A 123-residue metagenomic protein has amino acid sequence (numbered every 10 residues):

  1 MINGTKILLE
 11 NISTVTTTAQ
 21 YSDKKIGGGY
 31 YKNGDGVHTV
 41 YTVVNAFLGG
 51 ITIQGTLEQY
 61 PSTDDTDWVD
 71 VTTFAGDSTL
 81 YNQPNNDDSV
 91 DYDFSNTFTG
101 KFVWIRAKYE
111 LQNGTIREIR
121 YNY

Functional and structural regions predicted by a protein language model:
M1-V15, E118-Y123: Short, intrinsically disordered N-terminal pre-domain segments
T5-K6, G50, Q54, D77: Generic N-terminal initiation segments characterized by hydrophobic and/or small/turn-forming residues
I12, Y21, P61-S62: Intrinsically disordered, low-complexity segments enriched in Ser/Pro/Gly/Ala and basic residues
Q20-Y21, K25-D35, W68-Y123: Beta-sandwich interaction modules
G36-V40: Structural beta-strand segments of beta-rich domains
V44-G50, Q112: Short proline/glycine-enriched turn/loop motifs at strand-loop junctions of beta-rich domains
L48-T72, E118-N122: Short, surface-exposed beta-strand/strand-loop-strand elements in extracellular ectodomains
